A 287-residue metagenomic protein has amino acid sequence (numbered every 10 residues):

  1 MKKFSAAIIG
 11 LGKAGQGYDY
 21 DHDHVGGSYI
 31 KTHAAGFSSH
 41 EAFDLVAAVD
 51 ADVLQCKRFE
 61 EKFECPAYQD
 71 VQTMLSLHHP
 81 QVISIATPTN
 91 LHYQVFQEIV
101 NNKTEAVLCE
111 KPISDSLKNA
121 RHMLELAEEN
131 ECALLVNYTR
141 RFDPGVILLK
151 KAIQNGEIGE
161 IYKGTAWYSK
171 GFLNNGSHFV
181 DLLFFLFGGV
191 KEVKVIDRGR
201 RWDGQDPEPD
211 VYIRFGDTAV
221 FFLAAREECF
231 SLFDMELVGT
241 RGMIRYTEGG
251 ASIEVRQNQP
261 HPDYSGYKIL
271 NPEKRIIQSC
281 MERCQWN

Functional and structural regions predicted by a protein language model:
M1-K62: N-terminal Rossmann-like dinucleotide-binding module
F4, L45, E64, P80-I83 (+1 more regions): Local beta-strand N-terminus motif with an aromatic residue
I8, T240-N287: C-terminal glycine/acidic-rich active-site capping loop/insertion
R58, F63-L126: Beta-loop-alpha module in the N-terminal Rossmann-like domain of NAD(P)-dependent dehydrogenases, especially those
Q69, L108-C109, L134-V136, Y246: Hydrophobic residues in well-ordered beta-strands that form the structural core
V82, I113-N175: A contiguous active-site-proximal alpha/beta segment in oxidoreductase catalytic domains
E160-E236, G249-G250: Rossmann-like dinucleotide-binding domain that binds NAD(P)(H)
